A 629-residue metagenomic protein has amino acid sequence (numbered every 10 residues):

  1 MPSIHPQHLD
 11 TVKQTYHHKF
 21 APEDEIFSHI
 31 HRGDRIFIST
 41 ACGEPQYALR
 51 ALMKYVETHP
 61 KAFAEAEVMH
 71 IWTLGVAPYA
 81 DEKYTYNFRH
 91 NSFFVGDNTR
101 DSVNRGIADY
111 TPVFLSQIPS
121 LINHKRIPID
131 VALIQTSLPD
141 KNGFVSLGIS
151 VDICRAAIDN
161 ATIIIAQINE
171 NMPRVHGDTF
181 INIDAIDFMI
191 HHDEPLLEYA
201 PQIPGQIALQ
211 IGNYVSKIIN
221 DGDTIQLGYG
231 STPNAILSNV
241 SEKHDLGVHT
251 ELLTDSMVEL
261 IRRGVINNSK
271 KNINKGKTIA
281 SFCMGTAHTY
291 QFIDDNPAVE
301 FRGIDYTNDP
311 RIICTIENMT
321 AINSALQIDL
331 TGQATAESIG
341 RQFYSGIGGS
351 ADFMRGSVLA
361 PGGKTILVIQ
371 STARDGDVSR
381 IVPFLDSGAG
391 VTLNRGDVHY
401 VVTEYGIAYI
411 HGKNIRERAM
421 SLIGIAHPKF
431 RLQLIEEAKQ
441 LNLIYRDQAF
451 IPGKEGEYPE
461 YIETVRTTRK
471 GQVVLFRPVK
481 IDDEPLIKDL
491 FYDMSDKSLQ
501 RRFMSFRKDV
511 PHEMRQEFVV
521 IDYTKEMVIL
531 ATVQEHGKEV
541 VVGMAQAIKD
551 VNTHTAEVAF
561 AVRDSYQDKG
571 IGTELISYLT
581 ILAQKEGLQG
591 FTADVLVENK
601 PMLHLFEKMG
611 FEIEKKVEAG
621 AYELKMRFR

Functional and structural regions predicted by a protein language model:
M1-P452: Conserved alpha/beta enzyme-core scaffold
E457-R629: Long, contiguous binding/interaction regions
